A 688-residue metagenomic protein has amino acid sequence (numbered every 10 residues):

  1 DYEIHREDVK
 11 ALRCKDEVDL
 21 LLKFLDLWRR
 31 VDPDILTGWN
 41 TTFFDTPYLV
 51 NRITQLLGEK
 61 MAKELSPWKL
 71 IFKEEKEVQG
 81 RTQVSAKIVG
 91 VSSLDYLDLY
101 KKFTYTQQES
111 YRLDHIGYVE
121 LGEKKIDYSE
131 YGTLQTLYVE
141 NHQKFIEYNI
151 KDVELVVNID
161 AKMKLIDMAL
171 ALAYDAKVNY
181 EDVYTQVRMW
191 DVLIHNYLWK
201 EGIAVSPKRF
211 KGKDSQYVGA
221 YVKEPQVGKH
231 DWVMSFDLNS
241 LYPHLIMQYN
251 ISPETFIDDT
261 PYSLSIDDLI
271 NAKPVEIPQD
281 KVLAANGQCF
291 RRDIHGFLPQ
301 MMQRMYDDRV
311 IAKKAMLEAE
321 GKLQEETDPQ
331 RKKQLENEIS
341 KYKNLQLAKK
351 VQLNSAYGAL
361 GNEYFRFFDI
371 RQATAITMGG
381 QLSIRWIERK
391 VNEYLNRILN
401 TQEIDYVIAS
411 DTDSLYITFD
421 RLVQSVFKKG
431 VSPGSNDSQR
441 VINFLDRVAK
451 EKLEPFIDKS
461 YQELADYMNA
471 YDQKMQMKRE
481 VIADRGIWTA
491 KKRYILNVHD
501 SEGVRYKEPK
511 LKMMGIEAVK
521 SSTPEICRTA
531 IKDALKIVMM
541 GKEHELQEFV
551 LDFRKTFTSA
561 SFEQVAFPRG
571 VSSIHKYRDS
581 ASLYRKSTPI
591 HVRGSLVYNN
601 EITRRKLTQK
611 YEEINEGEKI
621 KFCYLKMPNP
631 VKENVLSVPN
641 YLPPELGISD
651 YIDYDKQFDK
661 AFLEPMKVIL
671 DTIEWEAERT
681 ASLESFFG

Functional and structural regions predicted by a protein language model:
D1, L27, V282-F365: Active-site cores of enzymes that catalyze phosphoryl transfer or operate on phosphate-rich substrates
D1-F24: Mobile, glycine- and charge-enriched loop segments and immediately flanking short secondary-structure elements within
I4-A11, T46, Q55, E59-V153: Active-site-proximal helix-loop-helix substrate-binding element of RNase H-like nuclease domains
F24-L49: Proline-aspartate-enriched helix->loop->beta-strand connector
G132-P253, D259, Q330-E393, A409 (+5 more regions): Common nucleic-acid-contacting/processivity interface regions adjacent to the catalytic cores of nucleic-acid enzymes
Y406-D411, N469-A470: Short beta-strand
L415-E451: Catalytic palm subdomain of template-directed nucleic-acid polymerases, centered on the conserved carboxylate motif
D446, K450-G688: C-terminal, non-catalytic extensions of nucleic-acid polymerases
